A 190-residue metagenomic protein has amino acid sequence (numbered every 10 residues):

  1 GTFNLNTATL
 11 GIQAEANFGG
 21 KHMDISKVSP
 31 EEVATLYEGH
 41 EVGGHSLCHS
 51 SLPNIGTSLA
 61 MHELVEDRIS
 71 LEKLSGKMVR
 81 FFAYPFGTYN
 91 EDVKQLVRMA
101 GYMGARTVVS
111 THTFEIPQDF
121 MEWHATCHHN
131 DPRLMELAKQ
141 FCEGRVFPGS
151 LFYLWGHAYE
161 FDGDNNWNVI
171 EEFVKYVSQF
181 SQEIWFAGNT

Functional and structural regions predicted by a protein language model:
G1-M103, V109-W123, C127, S150-F161: Metal-dependent polysaccharide deacetylase catalytic core of the NodB/CE4 family, i.e., the active-site-bearing domain
N54-S58, L74, T126-T190: Catalytic grooves of carbohydrate-active enzymes
